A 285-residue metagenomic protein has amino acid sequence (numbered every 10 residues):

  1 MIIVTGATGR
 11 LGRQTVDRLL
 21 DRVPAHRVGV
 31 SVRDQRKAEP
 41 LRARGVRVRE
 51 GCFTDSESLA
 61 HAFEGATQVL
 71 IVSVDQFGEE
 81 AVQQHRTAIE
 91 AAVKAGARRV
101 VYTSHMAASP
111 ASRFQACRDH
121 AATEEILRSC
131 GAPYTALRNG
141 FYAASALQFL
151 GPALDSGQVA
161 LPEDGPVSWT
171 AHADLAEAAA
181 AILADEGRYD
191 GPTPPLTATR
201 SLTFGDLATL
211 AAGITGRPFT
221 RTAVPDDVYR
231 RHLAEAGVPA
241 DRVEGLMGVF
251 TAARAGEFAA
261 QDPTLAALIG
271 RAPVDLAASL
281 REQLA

Functional and structural regions predicted by a protein language model:
M1-R36, T54-E57, E64, D75-Q83 (+6 more regions): Oxidoreductase cofactor-interface core, primarily capturing Rossmann-like NAD(P)-dependent enzymes
T5, V72, G270: Residues lining the SAM
K37-R44, H61: Short loop/helix-cap segments at secondary-structure boundaries that form the rim of catalytic
R42-D55: Rossmann-fold cofactor-recognition segment
F63-T67, L284-A285: Compositionally biased, low-complexity linear motifs
T215, D227-A285: A hydrophobic C-terminal alpha-helical subdomain
